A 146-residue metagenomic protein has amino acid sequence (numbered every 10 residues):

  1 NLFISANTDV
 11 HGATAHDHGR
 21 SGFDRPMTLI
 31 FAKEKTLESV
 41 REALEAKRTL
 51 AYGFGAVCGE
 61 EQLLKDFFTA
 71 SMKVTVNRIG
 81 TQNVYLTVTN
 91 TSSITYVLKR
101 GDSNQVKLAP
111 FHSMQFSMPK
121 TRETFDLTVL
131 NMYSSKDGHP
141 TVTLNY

Functional and structural regions predicted by a protein language model:
N1-Y146: Charged catalytic cores and adjacent phosphate/nucleic-acid-binding surfaces used for phosphate/nucleic-acid chemistry
